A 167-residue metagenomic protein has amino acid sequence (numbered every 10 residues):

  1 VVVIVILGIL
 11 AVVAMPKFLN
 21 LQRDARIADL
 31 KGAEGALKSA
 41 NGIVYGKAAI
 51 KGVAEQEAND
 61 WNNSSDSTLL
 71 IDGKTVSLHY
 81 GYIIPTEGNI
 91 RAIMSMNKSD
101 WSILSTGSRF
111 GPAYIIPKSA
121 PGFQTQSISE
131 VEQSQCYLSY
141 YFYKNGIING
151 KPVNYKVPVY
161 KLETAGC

Functional and structural regions predicted by a protein language model:
V1-A25, D29, A36: N-terminal single-pass transmembrane signal-anchor helix
G32, A36, D60-N62: Hydrophobic alpha-helical segments of small multi-pass membrane proteins
S39-E57: Alpha-helix exit/C-cap motif
K51-C167: Periplasmic/extracellular, small/polar-rich flexible segments of pilin-like filament-forming proteins
